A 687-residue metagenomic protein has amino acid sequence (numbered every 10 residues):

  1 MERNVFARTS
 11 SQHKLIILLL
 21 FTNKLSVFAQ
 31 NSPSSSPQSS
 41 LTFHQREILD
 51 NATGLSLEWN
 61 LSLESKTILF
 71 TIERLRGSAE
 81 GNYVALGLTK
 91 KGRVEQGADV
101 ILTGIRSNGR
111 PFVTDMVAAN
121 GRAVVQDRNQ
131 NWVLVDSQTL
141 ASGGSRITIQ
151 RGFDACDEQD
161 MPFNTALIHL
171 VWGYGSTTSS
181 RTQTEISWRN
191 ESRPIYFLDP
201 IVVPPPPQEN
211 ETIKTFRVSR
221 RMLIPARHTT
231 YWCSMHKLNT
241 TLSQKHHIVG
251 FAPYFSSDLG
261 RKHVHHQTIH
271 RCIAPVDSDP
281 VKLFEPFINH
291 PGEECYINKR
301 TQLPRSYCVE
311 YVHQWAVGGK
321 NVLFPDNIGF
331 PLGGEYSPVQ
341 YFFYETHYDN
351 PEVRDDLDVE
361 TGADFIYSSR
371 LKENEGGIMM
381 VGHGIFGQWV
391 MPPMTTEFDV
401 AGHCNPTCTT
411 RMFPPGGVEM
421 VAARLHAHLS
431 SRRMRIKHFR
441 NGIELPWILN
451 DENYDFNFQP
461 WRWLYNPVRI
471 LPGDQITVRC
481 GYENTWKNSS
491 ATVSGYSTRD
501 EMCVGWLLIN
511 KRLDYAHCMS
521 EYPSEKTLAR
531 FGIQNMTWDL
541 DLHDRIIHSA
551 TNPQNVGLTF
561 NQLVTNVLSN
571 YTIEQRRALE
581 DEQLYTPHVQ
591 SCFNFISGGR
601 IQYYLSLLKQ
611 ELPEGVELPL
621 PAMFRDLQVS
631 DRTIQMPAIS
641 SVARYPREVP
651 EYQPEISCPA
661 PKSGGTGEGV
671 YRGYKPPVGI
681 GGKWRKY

Functional and structural regions predicted by a protein language model:
R8-A29: Cleavable N-terminal signal peptides of Sec/SRP-targeted secreted and luminal proteins
F28-E211, K282-G318, T559, L563 (+9 more regions): Extracellular-facing/secreted segment signature in eukaryotic proteins
E47-G54, D199-H263, E352-S430, S490-N570 (+2 more regions): Solvent-exposed, flexible loop/coil segments flanking beta-strands in beta-rich domains
L88-Q96, G173-T178, T268-S278, T361-N374 (+1 more regions): Short edge-strand/loop segments of extracellular domains
V135-S142, D160-F163, V312-Q340, R354 (+2 more regions): Exposed beta-sheet edge/beta-hairpin loop segments within beta-rich domains
R146, I248-V249, F330-Y348, V468-E483: Noncatalytic modules at the cell exterior or secretory-pathway interfaces, chiefly beta-strand-rich lectin/adhesion
A155-D157, N350-V353, G481-S490: Short acidic/polar inter-strand loop motif in beta-rich domains
F413-K511, K526-A529, Q534-A643, P650 (+1 more regions): Extended, compositionally biased non-globular segments
